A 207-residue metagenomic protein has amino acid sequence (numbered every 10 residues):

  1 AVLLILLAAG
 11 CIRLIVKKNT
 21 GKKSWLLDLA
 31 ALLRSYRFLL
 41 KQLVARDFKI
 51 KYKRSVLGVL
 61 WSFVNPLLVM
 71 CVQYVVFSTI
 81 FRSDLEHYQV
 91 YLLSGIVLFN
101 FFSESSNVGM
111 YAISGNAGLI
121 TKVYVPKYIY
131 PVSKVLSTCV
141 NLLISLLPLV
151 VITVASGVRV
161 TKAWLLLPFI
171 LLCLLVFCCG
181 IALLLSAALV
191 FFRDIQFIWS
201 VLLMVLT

Functional and structural regions predicted by a protein language model:
A1-T207: Hydrophobic transmembrane alpha-helices and immediately adjacent juxtamembrane helices of multi-pass inner-membrane
